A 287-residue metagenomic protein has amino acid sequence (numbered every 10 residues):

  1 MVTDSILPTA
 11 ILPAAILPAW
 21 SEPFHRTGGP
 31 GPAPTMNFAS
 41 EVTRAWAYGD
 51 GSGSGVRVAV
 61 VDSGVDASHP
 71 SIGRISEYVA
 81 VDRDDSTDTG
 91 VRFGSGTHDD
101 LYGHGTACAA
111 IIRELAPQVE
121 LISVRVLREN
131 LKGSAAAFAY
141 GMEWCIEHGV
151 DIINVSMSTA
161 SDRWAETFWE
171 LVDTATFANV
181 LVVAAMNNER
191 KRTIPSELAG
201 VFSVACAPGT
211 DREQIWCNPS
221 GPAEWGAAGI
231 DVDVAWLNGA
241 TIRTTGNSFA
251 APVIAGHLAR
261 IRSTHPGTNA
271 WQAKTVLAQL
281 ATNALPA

Functional and structural regions predicted by a protein language model:
A10-L115, V119: Active-site core segment of subtilase-fold serine proteases
M36-N37, T43, V150-V155, S263-A287: C-terminal subdomain of the subtilisin-like protease fold in secreted/lumenal serine endopeptidases
R57, E120, N179-L181, F202: Proline-centered loop/turn at the N-terminus of a beta-strand
R74-V79, E170-V172, G200-V201, S220: Glycine-rich, phosphate-binding/catalytic loops in enzymes
V91-A160, H265, A281: Subtilisin-like peptidase catalytic core
L127-A199, I242-T244, S248-A250, N283-P286: Substrate-binding/access-modulating region of protease and related hydrolase catalytic domains
T193-S263, G267: Extracellular S/T/G-rich loop segment that most often corresponds to the catalytic His/Ser-adjacent loop
